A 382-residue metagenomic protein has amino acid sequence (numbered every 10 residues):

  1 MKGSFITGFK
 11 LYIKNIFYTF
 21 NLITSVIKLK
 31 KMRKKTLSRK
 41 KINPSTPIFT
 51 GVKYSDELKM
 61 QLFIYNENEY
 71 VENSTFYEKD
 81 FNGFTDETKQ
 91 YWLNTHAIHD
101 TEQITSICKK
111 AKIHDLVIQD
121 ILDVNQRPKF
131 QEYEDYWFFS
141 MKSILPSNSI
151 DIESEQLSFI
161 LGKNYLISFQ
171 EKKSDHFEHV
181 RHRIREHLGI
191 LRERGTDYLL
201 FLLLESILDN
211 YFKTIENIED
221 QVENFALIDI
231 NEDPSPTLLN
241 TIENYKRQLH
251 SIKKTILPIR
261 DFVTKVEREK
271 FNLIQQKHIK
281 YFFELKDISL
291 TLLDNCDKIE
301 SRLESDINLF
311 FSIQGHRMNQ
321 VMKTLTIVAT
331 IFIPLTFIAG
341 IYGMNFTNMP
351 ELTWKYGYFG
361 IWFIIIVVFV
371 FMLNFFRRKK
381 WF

Functional and structural regions predicted by a protein language model:
G3-R268, L273-Q275, E284, I288-T291 (+2 more regions): Peripheral, non-transmembrane regulatory/ligand-interaction domains of membrane transport proteins
I13-I16, F20-I23, K28-K31, D287-F382: Hydrophobic alpha-helical transmembrane segments and their immediately adjacent juxtamembrane loops
T264-I279, S305-Q314: Long amphipathic alpha-helical coiled-coil segments
